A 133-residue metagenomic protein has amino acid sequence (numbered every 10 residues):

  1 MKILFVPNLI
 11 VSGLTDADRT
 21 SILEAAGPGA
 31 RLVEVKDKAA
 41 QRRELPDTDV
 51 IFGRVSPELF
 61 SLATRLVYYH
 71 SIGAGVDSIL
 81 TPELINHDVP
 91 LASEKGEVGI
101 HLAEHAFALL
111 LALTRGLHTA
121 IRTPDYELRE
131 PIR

Functional and structural regions predicted by a protein language model:
M1-P90: An N-terminal-biased, well-structured beta-alpha scaffold segment characteristic of Rossmann-like dinucleotide-binding
H87-R133: Phosphate-binding beta-alpha-beta segment of Rossmann-like dinucleotide-binding domains, i.e., the NAD(P)
